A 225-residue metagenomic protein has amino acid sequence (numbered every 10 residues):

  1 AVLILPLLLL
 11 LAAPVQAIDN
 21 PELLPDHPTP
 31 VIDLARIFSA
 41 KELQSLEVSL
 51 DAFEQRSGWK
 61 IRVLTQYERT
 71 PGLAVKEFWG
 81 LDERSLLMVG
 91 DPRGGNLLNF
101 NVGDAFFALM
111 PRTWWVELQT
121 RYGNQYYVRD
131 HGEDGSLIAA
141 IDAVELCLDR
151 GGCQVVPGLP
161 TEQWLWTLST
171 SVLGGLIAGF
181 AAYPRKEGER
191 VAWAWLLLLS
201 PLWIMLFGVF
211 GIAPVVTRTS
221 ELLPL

Functional and structural regions predicted by a protein language model:
A1-N20: Hydrophobic secretory-pathway targeting helix
V2, T167, S171, G175 (+2 more regions): Small-residue packing motifs within transmembrane alpha-helices
L9-P14, L176-P184, F207-P214: Short hydrophobic alpha-helical membrane-anchoring segments
A12, S45, R121-Y122, S200-L202 (+1 more regions): Residue-level detector of solvent-exposed, low-hydrophobicity positions
A17-L168: Folded, non-transmembrane soluble domains that reside on the lumenal/extracytoplasmic side of membranes
P21-L23, S39, R69, G179-P184 (+1 more regions): Generic detector of bulky aromatic hydrophobic side chains
E162-R185: Selective detector of the "anchor" transmembrane alpha-helix that sits immediately C-terminal
P184-L225: Alpha-helical transmembrane segments forming the membrane-embedded cores of inner-membrane proteins across
